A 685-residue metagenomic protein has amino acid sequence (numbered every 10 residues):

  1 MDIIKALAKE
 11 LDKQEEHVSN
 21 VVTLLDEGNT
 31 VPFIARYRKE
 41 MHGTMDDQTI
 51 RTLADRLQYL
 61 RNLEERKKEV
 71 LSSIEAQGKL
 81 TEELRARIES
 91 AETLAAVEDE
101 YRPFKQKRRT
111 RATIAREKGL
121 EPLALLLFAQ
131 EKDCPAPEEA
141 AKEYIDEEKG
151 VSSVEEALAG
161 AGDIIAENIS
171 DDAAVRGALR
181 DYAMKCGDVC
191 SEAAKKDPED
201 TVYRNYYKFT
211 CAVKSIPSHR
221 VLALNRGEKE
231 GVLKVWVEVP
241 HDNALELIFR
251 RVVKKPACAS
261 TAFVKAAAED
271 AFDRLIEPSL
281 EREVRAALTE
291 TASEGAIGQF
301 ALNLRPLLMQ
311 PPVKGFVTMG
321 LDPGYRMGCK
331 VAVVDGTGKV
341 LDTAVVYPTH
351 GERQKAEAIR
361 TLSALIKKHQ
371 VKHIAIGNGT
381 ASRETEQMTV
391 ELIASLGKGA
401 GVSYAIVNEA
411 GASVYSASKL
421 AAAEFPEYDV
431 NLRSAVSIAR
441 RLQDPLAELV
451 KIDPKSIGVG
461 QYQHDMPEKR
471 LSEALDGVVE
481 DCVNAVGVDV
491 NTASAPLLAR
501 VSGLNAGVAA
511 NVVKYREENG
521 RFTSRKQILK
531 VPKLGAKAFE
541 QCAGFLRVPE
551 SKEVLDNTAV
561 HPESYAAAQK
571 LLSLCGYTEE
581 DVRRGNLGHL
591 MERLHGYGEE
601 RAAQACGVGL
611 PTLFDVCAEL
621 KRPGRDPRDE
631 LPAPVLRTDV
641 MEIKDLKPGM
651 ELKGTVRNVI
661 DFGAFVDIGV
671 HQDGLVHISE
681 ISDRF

Functional and structural regions predicted by a protein language model:
M1-S19, D26: Generic start-of-chain signal for non-secretory N-termini
T30-V31, H42, D46-E148, A485-E630 (+3 more regions): Accessory alpha-helical DNA-binding modules that contact the DNA backbone or grooves
I34, G119, D322, I374 (+5 more regions): Residue-level signature of catalytic and energy-coupling elements of molecular machines, predominantly ATP/GTP-dependent
T49-T52, Y59, L63-G320, G324-Y428 (+1 more regions): Duplex nucleic acid-engaging cores and interfaces of nucleic-acid transaction enzymes
D242, A271-S279, V402-D489, S494 (+5 more regions): OB-fold/S1-family RNA-binding modules
A332-V334, F665-V670, L675-S679: Short, acidic/hydrophobic/Gly-rich beta-strand patch recurrent on exposed beta strands that often constitutes part
V659-A664: Short, conserved beta-turn/loop elements at beta-strand boundaries and strand-helix junctions
S679-F685: Short, intrinsically disordered, charge-balanced linker/junction segments flanking boundaries in proteins
